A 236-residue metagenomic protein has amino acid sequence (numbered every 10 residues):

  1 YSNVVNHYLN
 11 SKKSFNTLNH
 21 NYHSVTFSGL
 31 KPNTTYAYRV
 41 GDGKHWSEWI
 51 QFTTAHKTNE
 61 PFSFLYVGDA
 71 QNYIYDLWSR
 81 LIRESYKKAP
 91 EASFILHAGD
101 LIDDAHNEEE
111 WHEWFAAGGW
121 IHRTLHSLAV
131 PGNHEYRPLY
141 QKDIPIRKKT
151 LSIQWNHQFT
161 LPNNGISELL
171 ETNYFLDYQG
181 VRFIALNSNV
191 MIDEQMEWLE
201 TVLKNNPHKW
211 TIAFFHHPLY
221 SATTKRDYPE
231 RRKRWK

Functional and structural regions predicted by a protein language model:
Y1-H20, L65-R80, A105, D143-K149 (+3 more regions): Acidic/histidine-rich helix-loop elements that form or flank divalent-metal/phosphate-binding sites at the catalytic
Y1-Y66, Q71, R83, K87-K88: Acidic, histidine-bearing metal-coordination/catalytic regions of metal-dependent phosphoesterases
K12-F15, S24-F27, T35-Q51, E109-W210 (+1 more regions): Extended active-site neighborhood of metal-dependent phosphoesterases/phosphodiesterases
Y66-G68, F94-D100, H126-N133, L186-N187 (+1 more regions): Active-site neighborhood of phospho(di)ester-bond hydrolases with catalytic His/Asp-centered motifs
V67, I74-W78, E84, I192-M196 (+2 more regions): Active-site-proximal loop/helix segments of hydrolase catalytic cores
A70-Y73, L101-D104, N133-R137, S188-I192 (+1 more regions): Solvent-exposed loop/turn segments at secondary-structure junctions within structured extracellular/periplasmic domains
E84-Y86, P90-L96, E108, S127 (+1 more regions): Active-site-adjacent substrate/metal-binding segments within catalytic domains of carbohydrate-active enzymes
I102, N206-D227: Short acidic, glycine-rich surface-loop motifs adjacent to enzyme active sites
